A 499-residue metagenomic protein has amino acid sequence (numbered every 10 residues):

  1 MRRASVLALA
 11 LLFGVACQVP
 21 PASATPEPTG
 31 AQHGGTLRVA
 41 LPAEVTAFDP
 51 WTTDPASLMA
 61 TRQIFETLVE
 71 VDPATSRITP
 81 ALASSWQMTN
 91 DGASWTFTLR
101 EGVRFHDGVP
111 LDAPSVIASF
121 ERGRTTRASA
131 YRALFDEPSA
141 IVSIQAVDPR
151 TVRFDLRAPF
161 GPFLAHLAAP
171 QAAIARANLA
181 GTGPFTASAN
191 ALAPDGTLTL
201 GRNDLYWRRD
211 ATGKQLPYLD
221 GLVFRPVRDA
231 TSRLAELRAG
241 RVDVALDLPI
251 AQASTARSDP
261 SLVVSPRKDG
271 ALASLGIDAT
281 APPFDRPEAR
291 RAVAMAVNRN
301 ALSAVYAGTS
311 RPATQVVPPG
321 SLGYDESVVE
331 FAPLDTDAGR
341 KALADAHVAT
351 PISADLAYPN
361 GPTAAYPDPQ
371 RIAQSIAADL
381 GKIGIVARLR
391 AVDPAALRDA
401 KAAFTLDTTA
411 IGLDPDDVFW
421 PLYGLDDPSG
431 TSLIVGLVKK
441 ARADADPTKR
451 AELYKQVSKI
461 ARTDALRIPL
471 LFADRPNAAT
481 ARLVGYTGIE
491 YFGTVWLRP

Functional and structural regions predicted by a protein language model:
V39, A378-S429, L453: Periplasmic binding protein-like
A40-N90, E121: N-terminal lobe/hinge region of extracytoplasmic solute-binding protein
S84-A130, V147, R153, E236 (+1 more regions): Aromatic- and charge-enriched surface segment that lines or borders ligand/interaction sites
T98, R132-R176, P184-T186, A191: Surface-exposed binding/hinge segments that line and control ligand-binding clefts or catalytic entry sites
G201, D285-A378, Q456: Append "and occasionally in soluble cytosolic enzymes with long acidic Gly/Pro-rich linkers
G201-W207, D269-A292, A296, V305 (+1 more regions): A bilobed periplasmic-binding-protein/Venus flytrap-type ligand-binding module shared by bacterial periplasmic
Y206-T255, V386: Ligand-site clamp/hinge motif
N477-P499: Long beta-strand-rich cores associated with HINT superfamily self-processing modules
